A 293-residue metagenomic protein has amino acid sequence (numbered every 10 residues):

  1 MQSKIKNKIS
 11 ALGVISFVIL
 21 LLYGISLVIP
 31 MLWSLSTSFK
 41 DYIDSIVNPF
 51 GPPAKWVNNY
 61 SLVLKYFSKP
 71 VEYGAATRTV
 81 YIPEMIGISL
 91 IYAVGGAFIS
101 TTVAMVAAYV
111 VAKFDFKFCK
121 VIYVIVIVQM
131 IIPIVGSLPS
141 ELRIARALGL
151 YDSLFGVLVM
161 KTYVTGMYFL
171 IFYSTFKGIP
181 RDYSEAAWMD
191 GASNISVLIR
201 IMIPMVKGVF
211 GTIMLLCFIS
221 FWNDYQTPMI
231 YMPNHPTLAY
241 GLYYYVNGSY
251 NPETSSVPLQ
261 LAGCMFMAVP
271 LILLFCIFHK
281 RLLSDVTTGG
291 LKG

Functional and structural regions predicted by a protein language model:
S3-N7, L12, S16-G293: A structural signal for multi-pass alpha-helical bundles of membrane permease subunits that mediate small-molecule
